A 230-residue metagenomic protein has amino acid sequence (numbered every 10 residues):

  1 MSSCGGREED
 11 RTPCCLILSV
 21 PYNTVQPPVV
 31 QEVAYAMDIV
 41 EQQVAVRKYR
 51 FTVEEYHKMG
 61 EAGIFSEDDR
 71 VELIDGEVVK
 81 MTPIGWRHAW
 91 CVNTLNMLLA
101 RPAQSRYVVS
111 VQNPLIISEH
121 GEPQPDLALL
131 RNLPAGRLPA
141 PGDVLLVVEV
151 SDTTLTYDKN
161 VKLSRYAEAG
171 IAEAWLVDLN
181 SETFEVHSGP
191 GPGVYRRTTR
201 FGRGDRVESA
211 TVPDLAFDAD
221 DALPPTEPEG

Functional and structural regions predicted by a protein language model:
M1-S2, S118: Short N-terminal alpha-helical targeting/association segments
S2, T12-P13: Secreted/extracellular small peptides and ectodomain modules produced from precursors
S2-S3, S19: Serine residues within intrinsically disordered or low-complexity segments
G5-G6, G230: Residue-identity detector for glycine
P13-G230: Gly/Pro/Ser/Thr-rich low-complexity, intrinsically disordered segments predominantly at protein N-termini
